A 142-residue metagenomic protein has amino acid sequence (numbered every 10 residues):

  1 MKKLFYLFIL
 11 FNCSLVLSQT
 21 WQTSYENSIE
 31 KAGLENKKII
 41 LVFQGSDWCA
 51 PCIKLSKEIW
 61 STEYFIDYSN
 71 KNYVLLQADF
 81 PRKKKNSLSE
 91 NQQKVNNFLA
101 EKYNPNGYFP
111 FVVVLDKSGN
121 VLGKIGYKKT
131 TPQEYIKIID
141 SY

Functional and structural regions predicted by a protein language model:
M1-T20: Bacterial Sec-dependent N-terminal signal peptides
W21-Q22, F65-K94: Thiol-based oxidoreductase modules, predominantly thioredoxin-like and allied folds used for disulfide exchange
T23-I39, S69: A short beta-strand-turn-helix
E35-C49: Short active-site neighborhood of thiol/selenol oxidoreductases, capturing the structured segment around
I40-L41, L75, V112: Hydrophobic beta-strand anchors of alpha/beta hydrolase catalytic cores
S46-C49, I59, F80-K84, G107 (+2 more regions): Solvent-exposed loop/turn segments at secondary-structure junctions within structured extracellular/periplasmic domains
C52-Y68: Typically the conserved alpha-helix immediately C-terminal to a functionally engaged Cys/Sec in thioredoxin-like
E101-Y142: Non-catalytic, surface beta->alpha helical segment in thiol-disulfide oxidoreductase systems
